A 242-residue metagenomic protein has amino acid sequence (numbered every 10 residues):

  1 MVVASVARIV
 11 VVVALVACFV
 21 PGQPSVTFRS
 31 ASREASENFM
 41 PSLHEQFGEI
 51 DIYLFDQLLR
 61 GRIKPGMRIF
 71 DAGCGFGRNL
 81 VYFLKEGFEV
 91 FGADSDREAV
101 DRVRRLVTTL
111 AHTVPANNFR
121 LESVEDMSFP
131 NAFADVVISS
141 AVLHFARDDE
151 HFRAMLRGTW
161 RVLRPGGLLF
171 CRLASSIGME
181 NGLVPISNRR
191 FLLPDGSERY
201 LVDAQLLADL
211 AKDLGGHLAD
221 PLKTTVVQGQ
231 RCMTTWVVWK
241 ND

Functional and structural regions predicted by a protein language model:
V10-A17: Bacterial N-terminal signal peptides
G22-P24: Boundary at the C-terminal end of the N-terminal hydrophobic targeting segment
V26-I63, F70, G75-E125, L168-D242: Class I (Rossmann-like) S-adenosyl-L-methionine-dependent methyltransferase catalytic domain, capturing the SAM-binding
E125-V137: A short acidic, Gly/Pro-enriched loop at the edge of an enzyme's catalytic core that lines a small-molecule cofactor
V136-E150: A short SAM/SAH-binding and catalytic strip from SAM-dependent methyltransferases
R153-P165: A short glycine-rich, Lys/Arg-flanked "PGG" loop and its adjoining helix->strand segment in the class I
